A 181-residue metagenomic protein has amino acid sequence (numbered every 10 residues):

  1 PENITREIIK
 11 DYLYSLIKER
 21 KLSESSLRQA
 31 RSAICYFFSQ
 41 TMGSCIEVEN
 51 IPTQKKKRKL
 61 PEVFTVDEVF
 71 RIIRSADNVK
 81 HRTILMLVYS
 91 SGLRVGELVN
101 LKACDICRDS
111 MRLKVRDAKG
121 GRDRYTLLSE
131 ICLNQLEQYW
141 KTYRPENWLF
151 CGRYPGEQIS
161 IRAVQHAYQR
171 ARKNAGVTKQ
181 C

Functional and structural regions predicted by a protein language model:
P1-C181: Conserved catalytic core of the tyrosine transesterase superfamily
